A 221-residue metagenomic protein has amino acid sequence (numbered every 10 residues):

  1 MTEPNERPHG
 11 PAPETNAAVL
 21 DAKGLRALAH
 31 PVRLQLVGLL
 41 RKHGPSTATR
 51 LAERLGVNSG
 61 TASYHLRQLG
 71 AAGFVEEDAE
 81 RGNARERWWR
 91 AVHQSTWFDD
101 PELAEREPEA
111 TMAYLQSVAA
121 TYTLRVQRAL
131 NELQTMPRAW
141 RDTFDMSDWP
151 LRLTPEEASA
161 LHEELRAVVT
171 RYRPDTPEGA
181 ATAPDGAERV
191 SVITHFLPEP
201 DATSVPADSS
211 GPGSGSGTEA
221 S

Functional and structural regions predicted by a protein language model:
M1-L28: N-terminal leader segment of winged-helix/HTH proteins
R26-V32, T47, E76-E102: Short, cationic-aromatic polyanion-contact patches
L34-G38: Pre-recognition alpha-helix immediately N-terminal to the DNA-recognition helix within helix-turn-helix or winged-helix
R50-E53: A short acidic, leucine-rich amphipathic alpha-helix
G73: Glycine-centered, phosphate/nucleic-acid-interacting loop/turn motifs that mediate DNA/RNA or nucleotide
R90-P150: Amphipathic alpha-helical dimerization/coiled-coil segments that flank or bridge DNA-binding/regulatory modules
T135-S221: Charged, low-complexity intrinsically disordered regulatory/assembly segments
